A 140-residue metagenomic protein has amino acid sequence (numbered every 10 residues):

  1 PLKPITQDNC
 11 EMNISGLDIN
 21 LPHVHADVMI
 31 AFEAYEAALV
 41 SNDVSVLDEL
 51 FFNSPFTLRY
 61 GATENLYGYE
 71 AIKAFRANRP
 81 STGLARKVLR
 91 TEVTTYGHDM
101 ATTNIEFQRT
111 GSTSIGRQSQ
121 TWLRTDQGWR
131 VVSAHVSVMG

Functional and structural regions predicted by a protein language model:
L2-N13, T102, I115-G140: Short beta-strand edge/turn micro-motifs at domain boundaries
L2-N53: Short, low-complexity N-terminal intrinsically disordered segments enriched in polar/charged residues
D27, A62, E70-S114: Surface-exposed, charged secondary-structure patches
A31, D43-V46, F75-R76, L89 (+1 more regions): Hydrophobic alpha-helical segments typical of transmembrane helices and their membrane-interface/capping positions
Y35, L47-D48, F56-T57, G68 (+3 more regions): Hydrophobic pocket/interface hotspot
L47-E49, R59-Y60, K87-V88, V132-S133: Short, hydrophobic secondary-structure boundary micro-motifs
F51, F107-R109, H135-V138: Short beta-strand segments enriched in hydrophobic/aromatic residues within well-folded beta-rich domains
T57, L66, V138-G140: Flexible, glycine-rich phosphate/dinucleotide-binding loops and adjacent beta-alpha linkers at cofactor/substrate
